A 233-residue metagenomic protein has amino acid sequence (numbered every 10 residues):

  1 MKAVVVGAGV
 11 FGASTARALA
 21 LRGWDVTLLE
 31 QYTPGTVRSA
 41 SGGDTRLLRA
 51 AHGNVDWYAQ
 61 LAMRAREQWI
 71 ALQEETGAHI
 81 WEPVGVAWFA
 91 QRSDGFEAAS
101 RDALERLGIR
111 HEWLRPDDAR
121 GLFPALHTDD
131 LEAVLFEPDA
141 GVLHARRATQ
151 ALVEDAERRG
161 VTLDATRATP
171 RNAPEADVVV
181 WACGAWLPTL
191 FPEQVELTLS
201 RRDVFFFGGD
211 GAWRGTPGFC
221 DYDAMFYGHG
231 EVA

Functional and structural regions predicted by a protein language model:
M1-F11, T27: Beta1/beta-strand and adjacent pyrophosphate-binding region of the FAD-binding site in flavoprotein oxidoreductases
A3, V26, H111, V179: Hydrophobic anchor at the start of a short beta-strand that flanks the dinucleotide cofactor-binding loop
F11, P34, W186: Conserved Rossmann-like nucleotide-cofactor binding loop
R17-D25, H79-E82, C183-A233: Active-site substrate-recognition segment that forms the wall of the catalytic cavity or substrate channel
A20-S41: Glycine-rich FAD pyrophosphate-binding loop
T45-L122, M225-Y227: Dinucleotide-binding Rossmann-like beta1-alpha1 core, especially the glycine-rich loop that anchors the ADP
A71, Q91-R159, D164-A165: Flavin (FAD/FMN) cofactor-binding and adjacent substrate-gating region of FAD-dependent oxidoreductase domains
L143-A212: Predominantly flavin-linked oxidoreductase catalytic cores and closely associated redox partners
